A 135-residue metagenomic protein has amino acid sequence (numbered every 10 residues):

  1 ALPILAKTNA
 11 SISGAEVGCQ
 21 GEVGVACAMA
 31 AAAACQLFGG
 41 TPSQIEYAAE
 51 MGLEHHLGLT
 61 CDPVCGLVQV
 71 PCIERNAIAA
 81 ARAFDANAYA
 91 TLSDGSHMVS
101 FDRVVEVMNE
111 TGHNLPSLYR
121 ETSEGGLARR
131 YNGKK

Functional and structural regions predicted by a protein language model:
A6-E16, P63-V68: Glycine/charged-rich beta-loop-alpha catalytic/anionic-binding loops adjacent to active sites
G18-E22: Glycine/charge-rich, flexible interdomain linkers and switch-proximal surface loops that mediate coupling
V23-K135: Functionally critical mobile loop/hinge segments
